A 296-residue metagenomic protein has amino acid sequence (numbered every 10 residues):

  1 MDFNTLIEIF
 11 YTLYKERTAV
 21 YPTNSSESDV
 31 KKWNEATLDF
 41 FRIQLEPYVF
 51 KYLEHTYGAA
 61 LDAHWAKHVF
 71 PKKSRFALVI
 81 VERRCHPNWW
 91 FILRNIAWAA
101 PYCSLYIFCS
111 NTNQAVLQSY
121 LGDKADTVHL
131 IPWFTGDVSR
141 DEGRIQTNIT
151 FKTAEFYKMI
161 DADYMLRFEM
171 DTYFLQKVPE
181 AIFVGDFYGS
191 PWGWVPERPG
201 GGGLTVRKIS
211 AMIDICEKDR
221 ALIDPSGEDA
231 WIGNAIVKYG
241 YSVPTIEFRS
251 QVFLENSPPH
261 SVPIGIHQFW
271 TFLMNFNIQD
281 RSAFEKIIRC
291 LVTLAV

Functional and structural regions predicted by a protein language model:
F3-R94: N-proximal low-complexity "stem/linker" segments adjacent to membrane-targeting elements
I80-E82, I107-N111, G189: Short beta-strand/turn micro-motifs composed of small residues that flank or help shape donor/cofactor-binding pockets
R83-H86, N111-Q114, F134-G136, D171-F174 (+4 more regions): Short, solvent-exposed loop/turn segments at secondary-structure junctions
R94-C103: Short, acidic, metal-binding catalytic loop of nucleotide-sugar glycosyltransferases
F108-D163: Active-site-proximal specificity loops/subdomain of glycosyltransferases
L117-Q118, L175-P179, C216: Short glycine-/acidic-enriched loop or helix-start segments at secondary-structure transitions that form or flank
T153-G193: GT-A fold catalytic core of metal-dependent nucleotide-sugar glycosyltransferases, centered on the diacidic
P199-V296: Catalytic core and acceptor-binding pocket of nucleotide-sugar-dependent glycosyltransferases
